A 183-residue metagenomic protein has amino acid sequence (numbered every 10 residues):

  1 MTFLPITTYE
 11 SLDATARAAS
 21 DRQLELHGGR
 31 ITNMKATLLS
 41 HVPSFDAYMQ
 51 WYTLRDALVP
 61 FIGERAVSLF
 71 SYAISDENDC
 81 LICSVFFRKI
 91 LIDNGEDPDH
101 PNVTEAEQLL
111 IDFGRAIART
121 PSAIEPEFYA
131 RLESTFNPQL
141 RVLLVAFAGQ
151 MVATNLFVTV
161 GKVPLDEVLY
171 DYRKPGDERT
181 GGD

Functional and structural regions predicted by a protein language model:
M1-D183: Hydrophobic alpha-helical segments
